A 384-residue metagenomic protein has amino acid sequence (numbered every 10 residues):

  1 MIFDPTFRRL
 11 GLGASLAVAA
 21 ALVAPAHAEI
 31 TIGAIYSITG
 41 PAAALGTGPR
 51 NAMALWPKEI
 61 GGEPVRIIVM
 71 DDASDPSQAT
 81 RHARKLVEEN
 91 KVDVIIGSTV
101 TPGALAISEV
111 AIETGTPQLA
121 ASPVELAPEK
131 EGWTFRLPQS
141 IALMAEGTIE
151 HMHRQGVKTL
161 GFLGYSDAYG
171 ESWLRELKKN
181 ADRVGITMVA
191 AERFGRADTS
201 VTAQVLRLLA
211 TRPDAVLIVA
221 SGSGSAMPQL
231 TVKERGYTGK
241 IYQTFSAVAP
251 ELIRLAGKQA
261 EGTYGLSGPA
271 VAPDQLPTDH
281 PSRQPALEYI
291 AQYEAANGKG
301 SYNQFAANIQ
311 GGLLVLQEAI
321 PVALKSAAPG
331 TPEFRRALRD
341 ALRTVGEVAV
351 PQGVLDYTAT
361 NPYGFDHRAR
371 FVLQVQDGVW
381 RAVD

Functional and structural regions predicted by a protein language model:
I2-P5, G13-A14, A28-D384: Extracytosolic ligand-binding ectodomains
G11-A21: Bacterial N-terminal signal peptides
L22-A28: Sec/Tat signal peptide C-region and signal peptidase I cleavage site
